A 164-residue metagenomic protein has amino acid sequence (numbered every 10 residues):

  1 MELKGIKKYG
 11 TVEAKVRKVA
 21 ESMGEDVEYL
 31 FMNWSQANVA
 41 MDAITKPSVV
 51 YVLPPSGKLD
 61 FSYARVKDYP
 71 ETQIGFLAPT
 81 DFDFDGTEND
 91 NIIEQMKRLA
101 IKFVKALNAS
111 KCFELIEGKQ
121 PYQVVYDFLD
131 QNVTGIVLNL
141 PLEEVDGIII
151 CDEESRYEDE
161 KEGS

Functional and structural regions predicted by a protein language model:
M1-A64, D152-S164: Small/polar-rich, solvent-exposed N-terminal microdomains that initiate assembly or binding
M1-E21, A64-Y69, F76-K105: Extracellular/virion structural assembly segments
A20, G24, I44-V49, I93-V145: Acidic-leaning, charged glycine-interspersed low-complexity segments
S35-A37, L77-P79, P121-D127: Short, internal active-site loops enriched in acidic
D60-K67, D127-Q131: Short, solvent-exposed beta-strand/turn "edge" segments of beta-rich domains on protein surfaces
F61, D81-D83, G147-C151: Intrinsically disordered, low-complexity acidic/polar segments
V66-F82, N132-D146: Oligomerization/assembly interface segments of phage tail-like spikes and tubes
T134-S164: Hydrophobic secondary-structure block in the mid-to-C-terminal portion of proteins
